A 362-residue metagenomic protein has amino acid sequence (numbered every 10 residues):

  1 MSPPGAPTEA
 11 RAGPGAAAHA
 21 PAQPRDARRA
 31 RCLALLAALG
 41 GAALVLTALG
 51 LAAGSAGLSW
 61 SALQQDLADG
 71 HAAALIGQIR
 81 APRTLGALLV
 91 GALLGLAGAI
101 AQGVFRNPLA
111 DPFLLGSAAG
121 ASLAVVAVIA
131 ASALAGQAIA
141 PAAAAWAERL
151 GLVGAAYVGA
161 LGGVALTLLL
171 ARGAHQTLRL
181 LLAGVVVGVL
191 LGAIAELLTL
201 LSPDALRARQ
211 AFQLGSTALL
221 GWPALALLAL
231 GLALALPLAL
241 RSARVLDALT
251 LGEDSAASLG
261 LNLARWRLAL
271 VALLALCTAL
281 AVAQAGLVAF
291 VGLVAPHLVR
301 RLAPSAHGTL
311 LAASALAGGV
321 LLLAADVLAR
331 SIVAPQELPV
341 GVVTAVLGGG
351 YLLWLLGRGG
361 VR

Functional and structural regions predicted by a protein language model:
S2-R362: Alpha-helical transmembrane segments in inner-membrane proteins
